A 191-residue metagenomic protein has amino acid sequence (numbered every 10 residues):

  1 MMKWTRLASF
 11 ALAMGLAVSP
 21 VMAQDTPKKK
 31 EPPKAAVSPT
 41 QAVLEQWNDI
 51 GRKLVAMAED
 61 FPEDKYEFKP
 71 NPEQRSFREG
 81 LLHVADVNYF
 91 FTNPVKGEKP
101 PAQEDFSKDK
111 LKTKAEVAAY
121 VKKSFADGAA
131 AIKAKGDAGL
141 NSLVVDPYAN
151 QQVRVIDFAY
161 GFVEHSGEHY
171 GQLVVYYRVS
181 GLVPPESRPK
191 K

Functional and structural regions predicted by a protein language model:
M1-W4: N-terminal secretory signal peptides that target proteins for export/translocation
A8-S19: Bacterial N-terminal signal peptides
V21-A23: Boundary at the C-terminal end of the N-terminal hydrophobic targeting segment
T26-R52: Short N-terminal segments immediately surrounding and downstream of signal-peptide cleavage
K29-P39, G97-K110: Acidic/histidine-rich, surface-exposed loop or edge segments in extracytoplasmic proteins
L44-N48, V55, K65-D105, D146-K191: Short, contiguous alpha-helical
Q46, D109-D146, V153-E168: Acidic/histidine-rich alpha-helical segments that form the ligand environment of transition-metal centers
D60-E67, A131-N141, R178-P185: Surface-exposed helix-capping loop/turn segments at secondary-structure junctions
